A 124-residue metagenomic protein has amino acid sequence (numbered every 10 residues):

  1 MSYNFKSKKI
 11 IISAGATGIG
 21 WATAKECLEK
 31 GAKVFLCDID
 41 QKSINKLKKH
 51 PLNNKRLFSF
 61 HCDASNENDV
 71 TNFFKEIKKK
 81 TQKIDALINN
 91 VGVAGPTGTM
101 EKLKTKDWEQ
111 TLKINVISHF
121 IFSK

Functional and structural regions predicted by a protein language model:
Y3-F35: Canonical Rossmann dinucleotide-binding motif of NAD(H)/NADP(H)-dependent dehydrogenases/reductases, specifically
A32-L47: Conserved glycine-rich Rossmann-like NAD(P)H-binding loop of the short-chain dehydrogenase/reductase
Q41-K42, F60-F73, T105: The beta1-alpha1 cofactor-binding region of Rossmann-like NAD(H)/NADP(H)-dependent oxidoreductases
D85-A86, E109: Conserved catalytic-site loops of classical short-chain dehydrogenases/reductases
N90-P96: Conserved NAD(P)H cofactor-binding loop of Rossmann-fold oxidoreductase domains
G98-M100, D107-E109: Substrate-binding pocket helix/loop in short-chain dehydrogenase/reductase
S123-K124: A short, exposed helix-loop element centered on a Lys and neighboring polar residues
